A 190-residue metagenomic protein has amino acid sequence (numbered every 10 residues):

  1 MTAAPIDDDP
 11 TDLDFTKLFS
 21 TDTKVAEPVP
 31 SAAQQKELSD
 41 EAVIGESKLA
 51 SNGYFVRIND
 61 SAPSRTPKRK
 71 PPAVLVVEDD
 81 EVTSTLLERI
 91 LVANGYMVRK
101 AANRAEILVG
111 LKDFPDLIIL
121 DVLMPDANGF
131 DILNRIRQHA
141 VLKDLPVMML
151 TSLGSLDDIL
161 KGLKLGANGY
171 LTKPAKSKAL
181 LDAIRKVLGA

Functional and structural regions predicted by a protein language model:
D14, G53-V56, A175-R185: C-terminal output helix
E78: Conserved acidic carboxylate
T85-R89, A93: Charged docking surfaces used in two-component/phosphorelay signaling
K100-L117: Acidic, metal-coordinating helix/loop segments flanking the phosphotransfer/catalytic sites of two-component signaling
P125, S155, K173: The feature encodes the CheY-like receiver
